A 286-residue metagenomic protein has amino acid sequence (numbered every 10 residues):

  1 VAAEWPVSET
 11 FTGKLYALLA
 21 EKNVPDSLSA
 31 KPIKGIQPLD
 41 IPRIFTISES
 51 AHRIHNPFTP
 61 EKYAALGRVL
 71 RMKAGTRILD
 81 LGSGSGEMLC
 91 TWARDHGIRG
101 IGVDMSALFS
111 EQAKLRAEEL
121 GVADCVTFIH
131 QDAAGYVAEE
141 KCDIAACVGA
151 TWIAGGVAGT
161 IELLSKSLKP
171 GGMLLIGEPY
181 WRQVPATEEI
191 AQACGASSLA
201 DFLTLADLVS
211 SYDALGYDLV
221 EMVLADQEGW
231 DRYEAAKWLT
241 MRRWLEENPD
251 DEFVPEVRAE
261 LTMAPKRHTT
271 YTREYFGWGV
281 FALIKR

Functional and structural regions predicted by a protein language model:
N56-A74: Conserved alpha-helix/loop element of class I SAM-dependent methyltransferases that forms part of the SAM/SAH-binding
T76-G82: Conserved class I S-adenosyl-L-methionine
E87-A134: Class I SAM-dependent methyltransferase SAM/SAH-binding core
V137-A145: A short acidic, Gly/Pro-enriched loop at the edge of an enzyme's catalytic core that lines a small-molecule cofactor
A158-M173: A short glycine-rich, Lys/Arg-flanked "PGG" loop and its adjoining helix->strand segment in the class I
P179-L199: Short, glycine-/aromatic-enriched active-site segment of Class I SAM-dependent methyltransferases
D201-G216: Short alpha-helix
E221-R286: Conserved Class I S-adenosyl-L-methionine
